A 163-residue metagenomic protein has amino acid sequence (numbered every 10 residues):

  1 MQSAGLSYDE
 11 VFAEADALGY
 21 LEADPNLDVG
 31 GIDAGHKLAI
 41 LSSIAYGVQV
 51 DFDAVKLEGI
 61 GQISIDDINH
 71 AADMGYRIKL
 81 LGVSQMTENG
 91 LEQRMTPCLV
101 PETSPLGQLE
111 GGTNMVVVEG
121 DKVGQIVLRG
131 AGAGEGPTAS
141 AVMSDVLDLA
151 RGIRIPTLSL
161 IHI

Functional and structural regions predicted by a protein language model:
Q2, D9-Q108, T113-M115: Substrate-binding/catalytic subdomain of NAD(P)-dependent oxidoreductase enzymes
S3-G5, V123: Short acidic/polar capping segments at secondary-structure boundaries
V117-S159: C-terminal catalytic subdomain
I161-I163: Conserved small/polar residues in nucleotide/adenosyl-binding loops
